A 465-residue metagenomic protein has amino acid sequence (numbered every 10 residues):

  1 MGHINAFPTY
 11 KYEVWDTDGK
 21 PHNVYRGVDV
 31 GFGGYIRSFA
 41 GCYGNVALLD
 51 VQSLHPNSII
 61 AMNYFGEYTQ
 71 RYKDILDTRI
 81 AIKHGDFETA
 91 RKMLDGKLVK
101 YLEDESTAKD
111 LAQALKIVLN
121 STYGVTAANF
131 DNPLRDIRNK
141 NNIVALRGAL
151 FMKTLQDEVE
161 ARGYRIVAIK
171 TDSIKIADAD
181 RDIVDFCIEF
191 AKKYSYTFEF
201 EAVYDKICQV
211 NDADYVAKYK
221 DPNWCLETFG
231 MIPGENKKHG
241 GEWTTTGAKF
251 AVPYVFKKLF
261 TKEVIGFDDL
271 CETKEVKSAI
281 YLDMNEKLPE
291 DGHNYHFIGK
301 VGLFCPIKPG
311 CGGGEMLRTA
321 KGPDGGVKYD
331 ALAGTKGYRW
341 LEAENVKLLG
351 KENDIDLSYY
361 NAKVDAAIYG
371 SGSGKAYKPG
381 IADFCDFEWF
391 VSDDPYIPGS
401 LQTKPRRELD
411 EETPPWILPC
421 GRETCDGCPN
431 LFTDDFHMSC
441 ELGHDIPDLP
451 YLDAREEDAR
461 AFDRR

Functional and structural regions predicted by a protein language model:
M1-M62, K109-E158, A168, C208: Common nucleic-acid-contacting/processivity interface regions adjacent to the catalytic cores of nucleic-acid enzymes
I36-Y43, H84, G96-S106, N129-I143 (+3 more regions): Glycine- and acidic
L54-G96, K100-L102, T107, K116-V125 (+2 more regions): Metal-dependent catalytic core segments for phosphate chemistry
S58-I60, A177-D180: A short acidic (Asp/Glu
R79, L119, A161-A177: Catalytic palm active-site di-aspartate
A112, K153, D182-E411, F462-R464: C-terminal, non-catalytic extensions of nucleic-acid polymerases
R138, A168-A179, V203-D214: A glycine-rich phosphate-binding loop feature that marks nucleotide/adenosyl-phosphate handling sites
L409-R465: Cysteine-centered metal-binding/redox modules
